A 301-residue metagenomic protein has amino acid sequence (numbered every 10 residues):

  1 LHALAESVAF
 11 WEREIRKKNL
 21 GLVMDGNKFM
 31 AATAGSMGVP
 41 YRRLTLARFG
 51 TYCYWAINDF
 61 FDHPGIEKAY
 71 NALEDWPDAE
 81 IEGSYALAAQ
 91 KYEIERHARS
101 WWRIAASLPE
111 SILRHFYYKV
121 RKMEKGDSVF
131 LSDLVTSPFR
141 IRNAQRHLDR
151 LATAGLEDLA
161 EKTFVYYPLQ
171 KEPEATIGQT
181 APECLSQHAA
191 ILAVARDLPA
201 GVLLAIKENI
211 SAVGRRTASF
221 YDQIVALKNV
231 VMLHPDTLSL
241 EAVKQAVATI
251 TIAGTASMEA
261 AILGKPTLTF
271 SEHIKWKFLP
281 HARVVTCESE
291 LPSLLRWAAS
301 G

Functional and structural regions predicted by a protein language model:
L1-A5, K17, L22-M37, T163 (+1 more regions): N-terminal pre-catalytic "stem/leader" segment of glycosyltransferase-like enzymes
H2-R16, Q179, S186, I210-A256: Donor nucleotide-activated moiety binding/catalytic core segment of transferases that use nucleotide-activated donors
G21-N27, A31, Y41, T45-A47 (+2 more regions): A donor-sugar binding/catalytic signature common to diverse glycosyltransferases and related nucleotide-sugar
M37-I141, W297-S300: Active-site-proximal region of nucleotide-activated glycan assembly enzymes, centered on histidine/acidic-rich loops
R42-A79, P173-V230: Extended hydrophobic/aromatic segments used for targeting, binding, or gating
L113-A218: Conserved catalytic-core segment of nucleotide-activated headgroup transferases in glycan assembly
R283-G301: C-terminal "capping" alpha-helix adjacent to the active site of nucleotide-linked donor transferases in cell-envelope
